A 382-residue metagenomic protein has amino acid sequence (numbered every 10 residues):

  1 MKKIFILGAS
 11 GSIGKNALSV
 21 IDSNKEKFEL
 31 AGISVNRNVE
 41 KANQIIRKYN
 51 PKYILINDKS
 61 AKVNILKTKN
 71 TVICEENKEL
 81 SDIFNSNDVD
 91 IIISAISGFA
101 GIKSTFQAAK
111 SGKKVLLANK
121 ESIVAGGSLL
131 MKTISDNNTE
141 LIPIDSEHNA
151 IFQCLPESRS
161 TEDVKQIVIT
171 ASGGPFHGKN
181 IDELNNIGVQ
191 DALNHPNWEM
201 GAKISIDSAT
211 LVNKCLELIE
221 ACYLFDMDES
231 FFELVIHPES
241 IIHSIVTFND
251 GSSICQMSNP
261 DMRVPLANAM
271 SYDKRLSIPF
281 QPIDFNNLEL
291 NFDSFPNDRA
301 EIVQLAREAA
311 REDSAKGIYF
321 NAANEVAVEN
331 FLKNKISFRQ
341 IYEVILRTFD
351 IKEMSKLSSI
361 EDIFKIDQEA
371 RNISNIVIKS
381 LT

Functional and structural regions predicted by a protein language model:
M1-T382: Catalytic, metal-anchored helix/loop core of enzyme active sites in primary metabolism
